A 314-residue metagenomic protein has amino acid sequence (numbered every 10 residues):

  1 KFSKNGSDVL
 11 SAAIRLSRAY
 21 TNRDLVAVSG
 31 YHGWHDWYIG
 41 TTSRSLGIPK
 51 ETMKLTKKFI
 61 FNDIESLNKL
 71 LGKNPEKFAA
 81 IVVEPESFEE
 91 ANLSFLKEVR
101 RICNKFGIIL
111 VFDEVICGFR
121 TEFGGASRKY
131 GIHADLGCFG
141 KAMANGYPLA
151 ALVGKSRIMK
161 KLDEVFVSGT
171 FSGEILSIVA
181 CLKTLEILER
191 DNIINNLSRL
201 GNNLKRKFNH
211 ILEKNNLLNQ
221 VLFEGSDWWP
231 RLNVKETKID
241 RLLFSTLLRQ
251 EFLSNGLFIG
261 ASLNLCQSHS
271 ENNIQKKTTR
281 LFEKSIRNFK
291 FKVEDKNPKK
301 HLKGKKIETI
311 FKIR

Functional and structural regions predicted by a protein language model:
K1-A79: PLP-dependent aspartate aminotransferase-fold enzymes
K1-S7, G30-G33, I116, C138-A144 (+2 more regions): Active-site nucleophile and cofactor-binding loops and adjacent substrate-binding regions of central metabolic enzymes
K69, P85-F106: Active-site core of PLP-dependent enzymes with the aminotransferase class I/II
P75-E90, I259: Short acidic, glycine-rich surface-loop motifs adjacent to enzyme active sites
Y130-K161, G173-A180: Active-site PLP attachment segment
L176-N195, K235, S268-N273: Amphipathic alpha-helix from the class-I
E189-D191, S254-R314: PLP-dependent enzyme catalytic core of the Aspartate aminotransferase-like
G201-K205, N209-L248, Q267, K300-R314: Conserved PLP-binding catalytic core of the aspartate aminotransferase-like
